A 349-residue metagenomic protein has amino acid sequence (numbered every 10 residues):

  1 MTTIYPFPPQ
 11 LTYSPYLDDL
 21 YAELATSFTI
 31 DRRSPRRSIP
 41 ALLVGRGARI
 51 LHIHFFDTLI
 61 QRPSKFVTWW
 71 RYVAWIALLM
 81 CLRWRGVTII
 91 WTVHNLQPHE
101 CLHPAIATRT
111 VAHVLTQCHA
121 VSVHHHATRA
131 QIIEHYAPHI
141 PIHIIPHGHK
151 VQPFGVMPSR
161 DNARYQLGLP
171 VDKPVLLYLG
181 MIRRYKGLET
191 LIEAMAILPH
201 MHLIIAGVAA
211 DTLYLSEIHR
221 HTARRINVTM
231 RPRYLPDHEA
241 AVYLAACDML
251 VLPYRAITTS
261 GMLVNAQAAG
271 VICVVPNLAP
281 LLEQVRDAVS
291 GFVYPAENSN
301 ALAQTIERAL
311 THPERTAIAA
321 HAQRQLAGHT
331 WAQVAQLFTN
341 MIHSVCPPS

Functional and structural regions predicted by a protein language model:
H149, H202-S216, R233: Glycosyltransferase donor-sugar binding loop
G155-L169, L337: A short helix/loop element that forms part of the nucleotide-sugar donor recognition site in Leloir-type
N162-Y165, P174, E314-G328: A short, well-ordered alpha-helix in the C-terminal region of glycosyltransferases
P170-K186, I192-M195, I204: Conserved donor-binding/catalytic core segment of Leloir-type glycosyltransferases
S216-A241: Nucleotide-activated donor-binding/catalytic signature segment of Leloir-type glycosyltransferases, i.e., the conserved
M249-L252, I272-P276, V285: Short hydrophobic beta-strand element within catalytic cores of glycosyltransferases and related nucleotide-activated
N265, L278-A288, F292-V293: Short acidic/histidine- and often glycine-rich active-site loop of Leloir-type glycosyltransferases that engages
D287-A288, F292-S299, I306-P313: Conserved acidic donor-binding segment of nucleotide-sugar-dependent glycosyltransferases
